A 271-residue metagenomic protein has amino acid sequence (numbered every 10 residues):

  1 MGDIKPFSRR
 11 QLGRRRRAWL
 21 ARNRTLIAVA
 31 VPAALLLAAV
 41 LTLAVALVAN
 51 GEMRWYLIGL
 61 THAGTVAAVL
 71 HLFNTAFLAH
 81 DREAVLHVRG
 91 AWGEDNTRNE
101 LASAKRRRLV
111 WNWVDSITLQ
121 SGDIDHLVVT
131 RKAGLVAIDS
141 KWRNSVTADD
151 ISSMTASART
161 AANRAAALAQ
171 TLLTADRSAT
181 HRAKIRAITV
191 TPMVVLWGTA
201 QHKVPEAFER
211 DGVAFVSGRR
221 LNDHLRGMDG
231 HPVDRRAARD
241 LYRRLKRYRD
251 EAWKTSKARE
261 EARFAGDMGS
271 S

Functional and structural regions predicted by a protein language model:
M1-G122, T130-G134, N144-S271: Surface-exposed interaction regions that form or flank ligand-binding interfaces
D125: Phosphate-centric recognition/catalysis
A137: Pre-DFG segment of protein kinase catalytic domains
S140-W142: A short beta-strand motif that forms part of the nucleic acid-binding face of small beta-barrel RNA-binding folds
